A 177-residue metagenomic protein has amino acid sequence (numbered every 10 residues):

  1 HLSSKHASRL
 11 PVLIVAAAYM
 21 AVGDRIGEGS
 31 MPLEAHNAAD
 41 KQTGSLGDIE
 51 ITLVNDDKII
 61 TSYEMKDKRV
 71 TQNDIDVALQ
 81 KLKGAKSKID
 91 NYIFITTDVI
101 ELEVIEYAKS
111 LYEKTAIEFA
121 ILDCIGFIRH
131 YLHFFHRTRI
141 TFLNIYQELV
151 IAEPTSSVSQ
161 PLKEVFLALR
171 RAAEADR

Functional and structural regions predicted by a protein language model:
H1-S3: A short, surface-exposed helix-loop junction/capping segment
R9-R177: Catalytic core segments in nucleotide and nucleic-acid processing enzymes
